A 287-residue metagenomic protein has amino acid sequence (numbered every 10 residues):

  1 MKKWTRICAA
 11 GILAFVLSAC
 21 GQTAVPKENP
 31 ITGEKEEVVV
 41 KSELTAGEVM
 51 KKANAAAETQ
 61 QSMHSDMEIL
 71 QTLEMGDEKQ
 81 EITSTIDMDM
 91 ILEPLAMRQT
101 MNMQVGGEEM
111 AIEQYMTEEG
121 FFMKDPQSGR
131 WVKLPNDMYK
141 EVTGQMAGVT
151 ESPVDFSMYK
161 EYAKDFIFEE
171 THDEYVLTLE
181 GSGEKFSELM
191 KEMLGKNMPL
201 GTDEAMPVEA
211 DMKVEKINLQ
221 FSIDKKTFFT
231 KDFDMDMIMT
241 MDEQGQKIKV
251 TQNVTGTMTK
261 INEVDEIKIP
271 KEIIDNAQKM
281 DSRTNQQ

Functional and structural regions predicted by a protein language model:
M1-C8: Bacterial N-terminal signal peptides that target proteins for export
C8-A9, M212: Short hydrophobic/aromatic segments of transmembrane alpha-helices and their interfaces
V16-A19: C-terminal motif of bacterial Sec signal peptides marking the signal peptidase cleavage site
G21-Q287: Subset-of-secretome marker
